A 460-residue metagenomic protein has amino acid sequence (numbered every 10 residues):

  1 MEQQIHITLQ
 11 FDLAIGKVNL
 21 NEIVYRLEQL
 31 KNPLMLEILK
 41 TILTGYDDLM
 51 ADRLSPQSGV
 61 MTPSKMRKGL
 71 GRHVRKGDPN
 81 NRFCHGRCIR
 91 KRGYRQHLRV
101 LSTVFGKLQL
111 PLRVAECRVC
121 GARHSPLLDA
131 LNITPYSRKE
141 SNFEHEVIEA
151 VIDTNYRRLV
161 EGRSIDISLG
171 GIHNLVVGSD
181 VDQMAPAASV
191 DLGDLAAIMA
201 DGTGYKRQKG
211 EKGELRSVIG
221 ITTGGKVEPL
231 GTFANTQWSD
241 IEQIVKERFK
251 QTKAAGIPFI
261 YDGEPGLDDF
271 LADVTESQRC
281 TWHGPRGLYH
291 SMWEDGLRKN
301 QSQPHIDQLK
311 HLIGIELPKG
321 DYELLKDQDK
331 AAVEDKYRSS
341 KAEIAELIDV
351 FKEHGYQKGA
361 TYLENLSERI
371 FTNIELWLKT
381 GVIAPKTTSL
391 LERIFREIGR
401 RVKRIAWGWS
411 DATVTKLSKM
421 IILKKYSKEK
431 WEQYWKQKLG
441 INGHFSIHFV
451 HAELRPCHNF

Functional and structural regions predicted by a protein language model:
E2-G16, G93-Q96, K107-L108, L112-Y136 (+6 more regions): RNase H-like nuclease fold core
E2-V74, D78-N81, Q251-Q278, Q303-F460: Acidic/histidine-rich catalytic cores and adjacent linkers of DNA breakage/strand-transfer/modification proteins
L39-R138: Basic, low-complexity segments
R138-T154: Short, amphipathic alpha-helical "recognition" segments used to contact nucleic acids or chromatin
V151-G162, E343-I344: Short, charged amphipathic recognition helices of the HTH superfamily and cognate SANT/SANTA-like modules
K212-L215, S291-Q303: Short, surface-exposed amphipathic charged segments that create phosphate/polyanion-binding patches used for binding
L267, P285-L288, Q301: The catalytic "switch" region of P-loop NTPases
V274-G296: Inter-helix linker motif
